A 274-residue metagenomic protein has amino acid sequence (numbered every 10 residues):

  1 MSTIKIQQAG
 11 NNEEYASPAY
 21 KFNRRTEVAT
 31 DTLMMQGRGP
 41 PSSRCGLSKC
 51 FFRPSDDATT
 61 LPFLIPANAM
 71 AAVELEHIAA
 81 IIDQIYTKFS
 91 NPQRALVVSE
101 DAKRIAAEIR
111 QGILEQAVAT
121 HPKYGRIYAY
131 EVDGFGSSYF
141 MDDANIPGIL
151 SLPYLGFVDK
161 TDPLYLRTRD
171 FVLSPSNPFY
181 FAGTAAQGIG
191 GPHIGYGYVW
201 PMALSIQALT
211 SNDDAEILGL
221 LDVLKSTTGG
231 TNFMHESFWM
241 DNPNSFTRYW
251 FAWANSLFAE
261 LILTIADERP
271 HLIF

Functional and structural regions predicted by a protein language model:
S2-E76, I85-T87, P92-W200: Extended ligand-binding clefts on enzyme/binding-domain cores
A67, E74, I78, I109 (+3 more regions): Alpha-helical packing segments of well-folded alpha/beta enzyme cores
H77, I81-Q84, S211, T264: Active-site catalytic microenvironments for nucleophilic, acid-base chemistry
I81-Q84, K88, A215, E268: Alpha-solenoid helical repeat scaffolds
Y139-D159, Y196-F274: C-terminal capping/lid segments that line or modulate ligand- or cofactor-binding pockets
